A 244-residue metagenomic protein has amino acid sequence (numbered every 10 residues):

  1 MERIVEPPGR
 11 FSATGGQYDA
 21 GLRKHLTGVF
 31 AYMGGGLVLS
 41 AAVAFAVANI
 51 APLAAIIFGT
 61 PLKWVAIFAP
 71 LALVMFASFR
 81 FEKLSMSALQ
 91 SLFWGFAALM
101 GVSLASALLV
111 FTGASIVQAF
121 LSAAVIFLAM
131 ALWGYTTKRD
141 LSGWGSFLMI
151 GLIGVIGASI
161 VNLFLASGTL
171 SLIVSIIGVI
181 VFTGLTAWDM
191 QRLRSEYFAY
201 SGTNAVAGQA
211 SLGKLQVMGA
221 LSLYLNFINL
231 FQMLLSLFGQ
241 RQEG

Functional and structural regions predicted by a protein language model:
M1-G244: A hydrophobic alpha-helical transmembrane-helix feature that marks the membrane cores and membrane-interface segments
